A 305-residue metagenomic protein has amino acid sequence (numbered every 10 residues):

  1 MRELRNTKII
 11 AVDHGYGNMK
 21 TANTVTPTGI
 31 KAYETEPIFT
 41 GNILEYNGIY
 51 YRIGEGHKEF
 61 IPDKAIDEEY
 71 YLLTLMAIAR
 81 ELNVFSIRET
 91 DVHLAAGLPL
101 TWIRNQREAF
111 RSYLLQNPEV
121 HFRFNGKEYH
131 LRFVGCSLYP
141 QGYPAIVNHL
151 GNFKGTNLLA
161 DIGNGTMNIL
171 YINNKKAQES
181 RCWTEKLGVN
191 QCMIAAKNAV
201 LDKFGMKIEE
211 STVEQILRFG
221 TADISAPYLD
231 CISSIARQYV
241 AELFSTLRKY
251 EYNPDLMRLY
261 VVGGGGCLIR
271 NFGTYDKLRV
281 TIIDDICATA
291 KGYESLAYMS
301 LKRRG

Functional and structural regions predicted by a protein language model:
M1-L159, K176-Q191, K203, S211-G305: Nucleotide/phosphate-binding catalytic cleft detector across ATP-hydrolyzing and phosphate-transferring enzymes
T21, I169-Y171: Conserved blade-register residue in beta-propeller folds
I162-N168: Ser/Thr-glycine-rich phosphate-binding loops at phosphate-binding pockets of nucleotides, nucleotide cofactors
